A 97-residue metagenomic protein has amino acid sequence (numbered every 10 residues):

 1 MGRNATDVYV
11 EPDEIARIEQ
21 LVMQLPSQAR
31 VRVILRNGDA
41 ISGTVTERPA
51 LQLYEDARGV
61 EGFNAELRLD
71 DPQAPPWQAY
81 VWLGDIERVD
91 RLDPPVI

Functional and structural regions predicted by a protein language model:
M1-I97: Conserved RNA-binding domains used in RNP assembly and mRNA/RNA metabolism
